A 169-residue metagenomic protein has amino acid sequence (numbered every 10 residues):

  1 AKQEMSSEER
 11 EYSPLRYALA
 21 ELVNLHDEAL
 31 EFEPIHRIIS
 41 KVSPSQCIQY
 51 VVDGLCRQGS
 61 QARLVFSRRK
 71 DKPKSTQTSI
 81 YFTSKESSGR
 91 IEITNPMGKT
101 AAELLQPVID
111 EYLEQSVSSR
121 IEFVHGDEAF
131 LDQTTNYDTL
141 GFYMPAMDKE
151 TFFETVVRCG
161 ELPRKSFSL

Functional and structural regions predicted by a protein language model:
K2-L169: Surface-exposed, charge/polar-rich loops and edge strands
